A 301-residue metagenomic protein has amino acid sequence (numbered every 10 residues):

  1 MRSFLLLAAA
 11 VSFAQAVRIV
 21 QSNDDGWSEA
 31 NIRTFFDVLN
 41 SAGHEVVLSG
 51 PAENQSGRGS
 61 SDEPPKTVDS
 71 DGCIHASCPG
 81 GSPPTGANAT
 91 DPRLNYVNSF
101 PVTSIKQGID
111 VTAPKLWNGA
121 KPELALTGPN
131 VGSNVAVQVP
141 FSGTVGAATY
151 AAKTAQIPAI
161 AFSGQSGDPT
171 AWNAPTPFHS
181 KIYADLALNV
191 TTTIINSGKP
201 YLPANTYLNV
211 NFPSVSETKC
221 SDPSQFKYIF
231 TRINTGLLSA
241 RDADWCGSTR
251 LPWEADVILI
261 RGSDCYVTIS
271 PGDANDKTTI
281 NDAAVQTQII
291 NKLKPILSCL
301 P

Functional and structural regions predicted by a protein language model:
M1-V17: Fungal secretory targeting signals
R18-S22, V46-G50, Y96, E123-G128 (+4 more regions): Structural recognition of the beta-strand scaffold that forms the well-ordered cores of secreted hydrolase catalytic
I19, E29-D110, L116-W117: A cross-family phosphate/adenosyl-ligand binding-site feature
D25-I32, N98-V102, V137-T144, T176-A184: Solvent-exposed, acidic/flexible segments
D25-S28, A52-G57, F100-I105, N130-V135 (+3 more regions): Solvent-exposed loop/turn segments at secondary-structure junctions within structured extracellular/periplasmic domains
N40-S41, A87-A89, W117-A120, K153-T154 (+2 more regions): Extracellular/periplasmic catalytic domains that process cell-envelope and extracellular macromolecules
G108-I109, A113-G167: Internal, conserved structured core segments that host functional sites
A174-P301: Electrostatically charged, flexible surface regions
